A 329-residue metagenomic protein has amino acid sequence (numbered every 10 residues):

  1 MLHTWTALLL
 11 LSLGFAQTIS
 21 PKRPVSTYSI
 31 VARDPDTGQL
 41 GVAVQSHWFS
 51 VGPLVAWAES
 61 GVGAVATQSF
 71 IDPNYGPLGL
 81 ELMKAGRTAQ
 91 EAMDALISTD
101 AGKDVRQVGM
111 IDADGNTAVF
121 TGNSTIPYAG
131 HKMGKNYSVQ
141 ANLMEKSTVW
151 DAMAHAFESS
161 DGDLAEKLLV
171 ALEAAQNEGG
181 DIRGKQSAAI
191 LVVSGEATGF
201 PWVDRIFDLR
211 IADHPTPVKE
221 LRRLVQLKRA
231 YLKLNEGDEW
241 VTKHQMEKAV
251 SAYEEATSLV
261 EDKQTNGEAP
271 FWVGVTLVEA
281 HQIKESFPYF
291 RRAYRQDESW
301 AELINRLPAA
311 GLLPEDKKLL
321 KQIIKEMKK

Functional and structural regions predicted by a protein language model:
H3-L13: Sec-dependent N-terminal signal peptides
Q17-R183, I190, A212-K248, S258-E261 (+1 more regions): Alpha/propeptide regions of enzymes that mature by internal proteolysis
E255-V278: Short, charge-rich amphipathic alpha-helical segments embedded in non-transmembrane helical bundles/solenoids
G267-W272, S299-M327: TPR/TPR-like alpha-solenoid helical repeat scaffolds
